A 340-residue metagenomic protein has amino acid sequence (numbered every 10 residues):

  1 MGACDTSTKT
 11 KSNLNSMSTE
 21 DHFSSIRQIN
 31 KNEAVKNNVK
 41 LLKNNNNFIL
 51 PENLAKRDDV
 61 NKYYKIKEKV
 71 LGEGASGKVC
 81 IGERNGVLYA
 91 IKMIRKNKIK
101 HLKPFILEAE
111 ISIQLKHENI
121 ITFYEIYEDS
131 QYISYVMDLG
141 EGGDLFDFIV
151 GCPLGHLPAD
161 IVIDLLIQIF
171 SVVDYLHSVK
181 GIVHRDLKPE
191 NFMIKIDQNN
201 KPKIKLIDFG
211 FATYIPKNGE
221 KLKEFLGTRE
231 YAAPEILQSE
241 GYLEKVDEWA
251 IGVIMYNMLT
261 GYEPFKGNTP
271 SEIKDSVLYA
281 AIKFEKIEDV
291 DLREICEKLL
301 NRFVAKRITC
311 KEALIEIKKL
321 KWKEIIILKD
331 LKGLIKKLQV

Functional and structural regions predicted by a protein language model:
E68-G74, V79: Protein kinase glycine-rich loop
M93-L115: Conserved N-lobe beta3->alphaC-helix segment of eukaryotic protein kinase catalytic domains
E125-I126: A short, aromatic-enriched beta-strand patch in the conserved N-lobe beta-sheet of the protein kinase catalytic domain
S130-D138, F146-D147: A conserved loop-to-beta-strand element in the N-lobe of protein kinase catalytic cores that borders the ATP-binding
L165-L166: Activation segment signature within eukaryotic-like protein kinase domains
H177-K195: Catalytic-loop of the protein kinase fold
